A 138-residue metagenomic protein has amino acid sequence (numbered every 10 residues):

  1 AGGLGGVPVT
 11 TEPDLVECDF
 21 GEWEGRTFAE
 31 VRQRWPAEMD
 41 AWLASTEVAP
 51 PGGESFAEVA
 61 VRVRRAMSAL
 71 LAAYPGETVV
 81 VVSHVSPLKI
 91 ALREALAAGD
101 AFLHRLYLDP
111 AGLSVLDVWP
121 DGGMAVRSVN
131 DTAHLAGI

Functional and structural regions predicted by a protein language model:
A1, G21, I90-L92, I138: Short glycine-/acidic-enriched loop or helix-start segments at secondary-structure transitions that form or flank
A1-D14, D117-I138: Conserved histidine-centered catalytic loops in small-molecule metabolism enzymes
A1-M39: Phosphate-coordination/substrate-recognition cap region in phosphate-metabolizing enzymes
G6, R65-G123: Active-site-adjacent alpha-helix immediately C-terminal to a catalytic or transition-state-stabilizing loop
W23, R34, S45, E94-A95 (+2 more regions): Residue-level signal for well-ordered alpha-helical positions
R32, F56, A60-R64: Amphipathic, non-transmembrane alpha-helical scaffold segments
E38-E58: Short glycine/proline- and acidic residue-enriched helix-loop micro-motifs that form flexible lids or anion-recognition
